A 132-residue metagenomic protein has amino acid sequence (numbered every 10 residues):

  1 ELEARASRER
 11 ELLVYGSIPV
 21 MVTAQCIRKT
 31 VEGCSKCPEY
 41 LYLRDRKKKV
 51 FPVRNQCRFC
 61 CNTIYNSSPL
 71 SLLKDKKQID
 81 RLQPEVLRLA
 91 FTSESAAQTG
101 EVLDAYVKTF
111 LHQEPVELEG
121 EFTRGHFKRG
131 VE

Functional and structural regions predicted by a protein language model:
E1-E132: Active-site pocket-lining/capping segments in soluble small-molecule metabolic enzymes
